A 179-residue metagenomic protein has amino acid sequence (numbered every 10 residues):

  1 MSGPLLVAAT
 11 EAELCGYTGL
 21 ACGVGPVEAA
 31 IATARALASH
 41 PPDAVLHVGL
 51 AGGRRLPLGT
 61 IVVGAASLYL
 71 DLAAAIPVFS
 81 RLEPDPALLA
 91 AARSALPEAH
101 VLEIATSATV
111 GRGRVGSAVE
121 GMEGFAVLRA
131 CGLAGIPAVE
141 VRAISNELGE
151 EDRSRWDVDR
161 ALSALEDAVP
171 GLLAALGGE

Functional and structural regions predicted by a protein language model:
M1-L5: Extreme N-terminal starter segment of soluble prokaryotic enzymes
T10-E179: Glycine-rich phosphate- or other oxyanion-binding loops that anchor nucleotides, phosphorylated ligands
